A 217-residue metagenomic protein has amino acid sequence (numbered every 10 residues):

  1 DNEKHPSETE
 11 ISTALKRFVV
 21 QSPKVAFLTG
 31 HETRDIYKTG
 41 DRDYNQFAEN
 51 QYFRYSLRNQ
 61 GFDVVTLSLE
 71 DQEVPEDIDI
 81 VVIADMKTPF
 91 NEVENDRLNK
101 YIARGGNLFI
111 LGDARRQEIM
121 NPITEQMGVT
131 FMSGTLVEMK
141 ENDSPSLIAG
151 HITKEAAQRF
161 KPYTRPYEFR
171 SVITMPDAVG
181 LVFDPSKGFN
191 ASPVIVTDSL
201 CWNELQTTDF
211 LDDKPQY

Functional and structural regions predicted by a protein language model:
D1-Y217: Short, surface-exposed patches at the edges or C-terminal ends of soluble domains, predominantly
